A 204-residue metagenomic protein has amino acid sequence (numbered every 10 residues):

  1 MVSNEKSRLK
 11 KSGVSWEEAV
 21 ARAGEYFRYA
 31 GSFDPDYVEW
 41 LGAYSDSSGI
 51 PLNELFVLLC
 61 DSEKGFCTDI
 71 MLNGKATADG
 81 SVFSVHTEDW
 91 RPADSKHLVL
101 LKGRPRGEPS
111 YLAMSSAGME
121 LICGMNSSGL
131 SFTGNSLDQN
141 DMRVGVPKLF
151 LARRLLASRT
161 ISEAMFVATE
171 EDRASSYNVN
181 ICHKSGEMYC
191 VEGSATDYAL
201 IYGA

Functional and structural regions predicted by a protein language model:
M1-A204: N-terminal nucleophile
